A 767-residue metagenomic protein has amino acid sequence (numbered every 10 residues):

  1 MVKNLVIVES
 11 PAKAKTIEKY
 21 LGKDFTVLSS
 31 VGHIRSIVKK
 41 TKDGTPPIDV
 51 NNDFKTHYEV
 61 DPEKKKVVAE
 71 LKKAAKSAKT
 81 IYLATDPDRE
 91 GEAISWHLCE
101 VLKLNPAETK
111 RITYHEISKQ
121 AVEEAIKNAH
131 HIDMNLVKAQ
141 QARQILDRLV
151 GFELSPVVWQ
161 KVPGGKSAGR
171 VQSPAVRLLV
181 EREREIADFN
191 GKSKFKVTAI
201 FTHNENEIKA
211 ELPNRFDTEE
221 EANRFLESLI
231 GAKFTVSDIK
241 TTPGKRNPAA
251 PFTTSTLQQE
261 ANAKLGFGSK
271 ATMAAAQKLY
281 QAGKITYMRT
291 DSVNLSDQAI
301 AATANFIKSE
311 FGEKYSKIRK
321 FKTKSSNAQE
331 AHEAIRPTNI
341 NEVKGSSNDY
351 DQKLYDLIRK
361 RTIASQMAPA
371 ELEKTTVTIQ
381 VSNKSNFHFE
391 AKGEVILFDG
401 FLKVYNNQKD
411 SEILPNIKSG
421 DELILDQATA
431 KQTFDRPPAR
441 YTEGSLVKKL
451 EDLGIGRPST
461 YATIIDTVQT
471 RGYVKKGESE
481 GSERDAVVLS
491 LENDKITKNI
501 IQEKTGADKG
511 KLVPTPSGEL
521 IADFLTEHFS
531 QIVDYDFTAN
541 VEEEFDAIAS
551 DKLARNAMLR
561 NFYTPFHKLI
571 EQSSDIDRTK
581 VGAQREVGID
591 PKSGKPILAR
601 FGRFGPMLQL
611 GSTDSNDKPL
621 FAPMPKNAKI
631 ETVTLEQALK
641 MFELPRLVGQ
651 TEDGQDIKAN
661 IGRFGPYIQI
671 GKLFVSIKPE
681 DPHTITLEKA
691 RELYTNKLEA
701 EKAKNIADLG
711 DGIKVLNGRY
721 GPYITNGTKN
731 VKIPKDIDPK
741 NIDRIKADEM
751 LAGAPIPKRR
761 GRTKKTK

Functional and structural regions predicted by a protein language model:
M1-I145, E153-L154, P213, G312 (+2 more regions): Intrinsically disordered, low-complexity regulatory segments
V2, D86-P87, P163-S167, T241-A250 (+3 more regions): Conserved short loop/turn motifs at secondary-structure junctions
V2-L5, T16, K23-F25, E108 (+6 more regions): Basic, low-complexity terminal or inter-domain segments flanking catalytic cores
P11-A14, D24-V31, D61-A78, G91-W96 (+18 more regions): Amphipathic alpha-helical transducer elements in NTP-driven molecular machines
I117-F201, T241-K245: C-terminal or mid-to-C-terminal helical accessory/interaction module adjacent to the motor/catalytic core
F189-A210, T235-A275, G283, Q609 (+1 more regions): C-terminal accessory/connector segments of nucleic-acid motor ATPases
D217-F252, Q258, K418-E422, K431 (+1 more regions): Metal- or metallocofactor-binding catalytic centers and their adjacent structured scaffolds across diverse enzyme
